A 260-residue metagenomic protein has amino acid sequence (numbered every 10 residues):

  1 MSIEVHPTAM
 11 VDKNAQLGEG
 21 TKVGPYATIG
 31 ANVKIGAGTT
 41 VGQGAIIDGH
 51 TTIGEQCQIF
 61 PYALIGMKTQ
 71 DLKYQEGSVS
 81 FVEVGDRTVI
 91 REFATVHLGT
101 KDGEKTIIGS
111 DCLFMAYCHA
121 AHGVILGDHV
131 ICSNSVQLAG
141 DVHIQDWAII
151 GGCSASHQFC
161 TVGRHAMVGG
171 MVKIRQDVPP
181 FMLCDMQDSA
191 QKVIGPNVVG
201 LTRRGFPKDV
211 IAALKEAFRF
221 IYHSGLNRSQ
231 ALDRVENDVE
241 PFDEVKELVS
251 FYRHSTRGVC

Functional and structural regions predicted by a protein language model:
M1-E4, T40-D128, C132-E247: Glycine-rich hexapeptide-repeat left-handed beta-helix
M1-I29: N-terminal segments that cap or nucleate solenoid repeat domains
N32: Glycine-rich beta-alpha loop segments
E244-C260: Non-catalytic, charge-rich alpha-helical accessory subdomains
